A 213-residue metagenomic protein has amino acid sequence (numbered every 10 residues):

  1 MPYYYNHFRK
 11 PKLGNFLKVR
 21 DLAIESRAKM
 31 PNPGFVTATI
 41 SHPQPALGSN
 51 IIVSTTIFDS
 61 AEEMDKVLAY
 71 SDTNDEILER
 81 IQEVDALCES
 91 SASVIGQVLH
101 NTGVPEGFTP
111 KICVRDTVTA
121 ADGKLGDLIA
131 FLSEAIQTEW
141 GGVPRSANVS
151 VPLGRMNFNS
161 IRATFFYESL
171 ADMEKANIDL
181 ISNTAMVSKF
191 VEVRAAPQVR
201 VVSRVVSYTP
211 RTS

Functional and structural regions predicted by a protein language model:
M1-S213: Short S/T/G/P-rich N-terminal loop/turn motif that feeds into the first structured element of a domain
